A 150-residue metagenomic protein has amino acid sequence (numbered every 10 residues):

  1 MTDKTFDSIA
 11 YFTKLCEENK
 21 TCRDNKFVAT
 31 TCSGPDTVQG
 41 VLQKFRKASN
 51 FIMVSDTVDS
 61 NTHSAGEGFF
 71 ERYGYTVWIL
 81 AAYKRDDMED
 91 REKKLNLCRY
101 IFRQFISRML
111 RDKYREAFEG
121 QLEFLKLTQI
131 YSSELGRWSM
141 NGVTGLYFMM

Functional and structural regions predicted by a protein language model:
M1-E67, F118-Q121: Small/polar-rich, solvent-exposed N-terminal microdomains that initiate assembly or binding
F6, N19-D24, N50, L95-M149: Acidic-leaning, charged glycine-interspersed low-complexity segments
F45, F69-E71, L95-L97: Generic alpha-helical propensity signal that fires on short helical segments and nearby coil/disordered stretches
V54, V77-A81, Y100-F105: Glycine-rich loops and low-complexity Gly/Arg-rich segments that provide flexible linkers or classic glycine-based
N61-A65, A82-M88: Short, cysteine-centered beta-strand-loop-beta hairpins and adjacent loop/turn segments enriched in charged/polar
F69-K84, N141-M150: Oligomerization/assembly interface segments of phage tail-like spikes and tubes
D86-C98: Short histidine-centered catalytic/ligand-binding loop motif
